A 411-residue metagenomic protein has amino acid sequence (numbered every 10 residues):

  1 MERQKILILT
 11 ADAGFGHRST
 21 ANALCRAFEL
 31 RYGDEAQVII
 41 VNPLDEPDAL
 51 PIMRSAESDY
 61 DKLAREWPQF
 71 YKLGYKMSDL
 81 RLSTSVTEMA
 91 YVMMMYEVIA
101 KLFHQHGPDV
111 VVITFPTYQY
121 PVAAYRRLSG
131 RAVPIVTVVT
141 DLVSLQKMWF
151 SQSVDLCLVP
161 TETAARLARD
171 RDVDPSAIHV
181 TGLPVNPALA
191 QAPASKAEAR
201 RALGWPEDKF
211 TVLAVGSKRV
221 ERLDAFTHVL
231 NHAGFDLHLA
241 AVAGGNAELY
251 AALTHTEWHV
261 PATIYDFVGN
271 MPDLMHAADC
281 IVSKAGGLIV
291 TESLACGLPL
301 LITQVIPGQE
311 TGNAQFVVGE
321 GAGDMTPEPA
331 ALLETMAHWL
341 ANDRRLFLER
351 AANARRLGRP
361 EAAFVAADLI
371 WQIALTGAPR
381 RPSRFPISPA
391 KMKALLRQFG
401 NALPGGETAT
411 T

Functional and structural regions predicted by a protein language model:
A23-Q105: Conserved N-terminal ligand/cofactor-binding loop architecture of enzyme catalytic domains
V133, K147-L156: A conserved, positively charged/aromatic
D155-S217: A nucleotide-sugar donor-handling region in carbohydrate enzymes
K196-R201, W205-A277: Donor-nucleotide binding loops and adjacent catalytic segments primarily of GT-B fold Leloir glycosyltransferases
H276-G286: Acidic donor-binding loop of glycosyltransferase active sites
A278-D279, G297-P299: A short alpha->beta transition loop at the rim of the catalytic pocket in nucleotide-sugar-dependent
G319-E320, E328-R345: C-terminal "capping" alpha-helix adjacent to the active site of nucleotide-linked donor transferases in cell-envelope
R344-T411: C-terminal amphipathic helix plus adjacent low-complexity, charged tail appended to glycosyltransferase catalytic
